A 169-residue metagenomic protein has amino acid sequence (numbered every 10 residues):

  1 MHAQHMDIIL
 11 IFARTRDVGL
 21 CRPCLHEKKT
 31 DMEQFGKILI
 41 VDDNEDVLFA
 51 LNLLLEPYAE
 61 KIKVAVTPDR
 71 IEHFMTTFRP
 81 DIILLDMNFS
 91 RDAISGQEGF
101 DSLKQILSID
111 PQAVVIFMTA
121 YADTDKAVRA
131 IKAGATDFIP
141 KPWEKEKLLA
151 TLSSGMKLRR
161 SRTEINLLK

Functional and structural regions predicted by a protein language model:
M6-A13: Glycine-rich ATP-binding loops of the HATPase_c
E45-V66: Two-component/phosphorelay signaling modules centered on CheY-like receiver
V64-I82: Acidic, metal-coordinating helix/loop segments flanking the phosphotransfer/catalytic sites of two-component signaling
H73, N88, D92-P111: Short amphipathic alpha-helix used as the core "switch/output" element in two-component signaling
K141: A Lys-centered signature of the CheY-like receiver
K147-K169: Flexible nucleotide-interacting loop at or near the entrance of a catalytic core
